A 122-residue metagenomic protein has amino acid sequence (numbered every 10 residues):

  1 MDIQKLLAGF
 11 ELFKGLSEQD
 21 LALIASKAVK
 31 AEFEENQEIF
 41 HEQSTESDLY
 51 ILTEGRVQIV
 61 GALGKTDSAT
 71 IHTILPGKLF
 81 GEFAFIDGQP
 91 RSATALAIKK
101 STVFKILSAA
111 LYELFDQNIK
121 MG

Functional and structural regions predicted by a protein language model:
Q4, A8-V60: Regulatory nucleotide-sensing modules
L6-G9, T70-G122: Cyclic-nucleotide recognition modules
K14-S17, E32, L63, G88 (+1 more regions): Flexible interhelical turns and helix-capping residues at alpha-helix boundaries within structured domains
V57-T70: A short beta-strand-loop-beta hairpin characteristic of the jelly-roll/cupin
